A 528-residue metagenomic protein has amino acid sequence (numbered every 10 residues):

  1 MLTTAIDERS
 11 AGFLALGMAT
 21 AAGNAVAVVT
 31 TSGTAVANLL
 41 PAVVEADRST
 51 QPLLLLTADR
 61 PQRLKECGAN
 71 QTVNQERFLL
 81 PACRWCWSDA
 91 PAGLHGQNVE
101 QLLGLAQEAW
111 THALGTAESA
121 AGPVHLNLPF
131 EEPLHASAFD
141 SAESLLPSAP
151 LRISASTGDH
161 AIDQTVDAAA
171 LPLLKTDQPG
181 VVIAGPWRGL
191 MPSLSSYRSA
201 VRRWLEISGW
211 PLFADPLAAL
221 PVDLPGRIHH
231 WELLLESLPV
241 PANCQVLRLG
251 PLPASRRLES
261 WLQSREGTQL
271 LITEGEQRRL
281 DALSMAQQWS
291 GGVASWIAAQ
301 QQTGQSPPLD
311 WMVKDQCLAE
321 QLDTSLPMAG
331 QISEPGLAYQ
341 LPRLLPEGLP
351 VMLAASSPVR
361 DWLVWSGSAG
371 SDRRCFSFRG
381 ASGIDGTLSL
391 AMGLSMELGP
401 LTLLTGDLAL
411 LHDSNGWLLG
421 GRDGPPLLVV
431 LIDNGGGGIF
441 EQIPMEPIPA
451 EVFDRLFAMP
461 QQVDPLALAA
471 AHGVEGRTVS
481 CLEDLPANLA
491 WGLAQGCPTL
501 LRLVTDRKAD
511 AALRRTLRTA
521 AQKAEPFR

Functional and structural regions predicted by a protein language model:
M1, Q316-L398: Active-site diphosphate/adenylate-binding microenvironment
L2-F13, V28-A35, M352-A355, C375-L388 (+2 more regions): Active-site nucleophile and cofactor-binding loops and adjacent substrate-binding regions of central metabolic enzymes
L2-T3, A21-R60, A242-G250, G399-H412 (+1 more regions): A short, small-residue-rich loop immediately preceding and capping a beta-strand
M18-G23, W110-A120, D167-V181, W204 (+5 more regions): Glycine-rich phosphate/diphosphate-binding loops that line cofactor/substrate pockets in enzymes
A22-T30, V36-N38, D47-T50, R84-L146 (+2 more regions): Structural signature of the thiamine diphosphate
N38, A184-L270, E274, R278-D281 (+4 more regions): Glycine-rich, anion-gripping cofactor-binding loops and their flanking helix/strand elements in enzyme active sites
L56, R63-R77, S366-R528: Thiamine diphosphate
T57-A109, A214-D315: Glycine-rich, acidic loop regions that bind phosphate or pyrophosphate groups
